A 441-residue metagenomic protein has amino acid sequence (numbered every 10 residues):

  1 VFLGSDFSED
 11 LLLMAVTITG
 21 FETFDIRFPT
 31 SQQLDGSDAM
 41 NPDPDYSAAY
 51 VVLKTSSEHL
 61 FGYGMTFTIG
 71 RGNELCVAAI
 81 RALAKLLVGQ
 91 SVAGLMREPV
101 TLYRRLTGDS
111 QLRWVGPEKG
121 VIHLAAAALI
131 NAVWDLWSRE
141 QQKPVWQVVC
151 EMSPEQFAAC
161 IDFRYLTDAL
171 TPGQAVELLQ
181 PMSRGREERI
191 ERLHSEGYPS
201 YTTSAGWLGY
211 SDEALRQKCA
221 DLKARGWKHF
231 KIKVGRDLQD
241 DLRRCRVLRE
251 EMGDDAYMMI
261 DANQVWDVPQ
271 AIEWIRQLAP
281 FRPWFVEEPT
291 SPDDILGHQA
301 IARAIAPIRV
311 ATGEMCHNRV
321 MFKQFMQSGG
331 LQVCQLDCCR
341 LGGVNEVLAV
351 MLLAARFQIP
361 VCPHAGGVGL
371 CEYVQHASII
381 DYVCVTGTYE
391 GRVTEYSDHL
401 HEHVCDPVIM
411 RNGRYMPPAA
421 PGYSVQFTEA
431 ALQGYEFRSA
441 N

Functional and structural regions predicted by a protein language model:
A15-G70, Y396-H403: Structured beta-strand/loop patches that form or line metal/cofactor-binding pockets in enzymes
V16-T19, T23-F28, A48, N345 (+2 more regions): Flexible C-terminal active-site loop/helix
I18, H59, L83, L129 (+8 more regions): Conserved, mostly hydrophobic/aromatic
K54-T167: Metal- or metallocofactor-binding catalytic centers and their adjacent structured scaffolds across diverse enzyme
S183-Y210, A306: N-terminal small/glycine-rich loop or linker at the start of catalytic domains across soluble metabolic enzymes
G197-L215, V234-G235, N263-D267, A311: Active-site mouth loops of central-metabolism enzymes
K218-F230: Catalytic domains of carbohydrate-active enzymes, especially glycoside hydrolases
K231-E372: Catalytic core of soluble alpha/beta enzymes
